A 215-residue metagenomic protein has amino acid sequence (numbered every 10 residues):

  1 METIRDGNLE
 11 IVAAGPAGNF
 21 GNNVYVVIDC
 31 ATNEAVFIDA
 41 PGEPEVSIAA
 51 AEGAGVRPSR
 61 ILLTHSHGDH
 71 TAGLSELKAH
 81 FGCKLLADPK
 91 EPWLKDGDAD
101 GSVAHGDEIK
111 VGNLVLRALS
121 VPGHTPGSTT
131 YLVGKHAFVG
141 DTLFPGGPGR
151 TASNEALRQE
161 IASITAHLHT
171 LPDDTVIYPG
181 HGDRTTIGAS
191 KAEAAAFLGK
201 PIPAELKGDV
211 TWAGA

Functional and structural regions predicted by a protein language model:
M1-E2, Y25, G101, D107 (+2 more regions): Residue-level detector of beta-strand structural context in well-folded domains
E2-A54, T130-G140, P145: Conserved beta-strand hairpin/beta-sheet module of binuclear metal-dependent hydrolase folds, prominently
A14-G15, V103, V121: Hydrophobic residues at beta-strand termini and immediately following loops that shape nucleotide-binding pockets
F20-G21, T32-A35, G42-R117, P148 (+1 more regions): Active-site HxH/HxHxD metal-binding segment of metal-dependent hydrolases
V27, D39, L74-L77, D141 (+2 more regions): Generic structural signal for conserved hydrophobic packing positions in ordered secondary structure
I38, L85-A87, V139-G140, P179: Hydrophobic residues in well-ordered beta-strands that form the structural core
A40, L62-H65, V121, T125 (+1 more regions): Ser/Thr-glycine-rich phosphate-binding loops at phosphate-binding pockets of nucleotides, nucleotide cofactors
V115, S120, P126-A215: Metallo-beta-lactamase
